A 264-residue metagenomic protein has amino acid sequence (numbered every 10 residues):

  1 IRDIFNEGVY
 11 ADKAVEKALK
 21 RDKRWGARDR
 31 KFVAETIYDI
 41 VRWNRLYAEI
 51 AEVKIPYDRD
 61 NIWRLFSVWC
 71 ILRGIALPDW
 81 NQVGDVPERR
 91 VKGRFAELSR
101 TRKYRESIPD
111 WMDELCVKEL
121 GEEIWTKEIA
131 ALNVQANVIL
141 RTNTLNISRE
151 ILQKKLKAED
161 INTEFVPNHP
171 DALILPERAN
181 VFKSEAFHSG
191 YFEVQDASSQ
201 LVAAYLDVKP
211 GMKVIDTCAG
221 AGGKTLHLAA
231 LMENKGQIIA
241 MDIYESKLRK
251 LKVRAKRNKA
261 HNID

Functional and structural regions predicted by a protein language model:
I1-F182: Class I Rossmann-like S-adenosyl-L-methionine
E150-D264: Rossmann-like S-adenosyl-L-methionine
